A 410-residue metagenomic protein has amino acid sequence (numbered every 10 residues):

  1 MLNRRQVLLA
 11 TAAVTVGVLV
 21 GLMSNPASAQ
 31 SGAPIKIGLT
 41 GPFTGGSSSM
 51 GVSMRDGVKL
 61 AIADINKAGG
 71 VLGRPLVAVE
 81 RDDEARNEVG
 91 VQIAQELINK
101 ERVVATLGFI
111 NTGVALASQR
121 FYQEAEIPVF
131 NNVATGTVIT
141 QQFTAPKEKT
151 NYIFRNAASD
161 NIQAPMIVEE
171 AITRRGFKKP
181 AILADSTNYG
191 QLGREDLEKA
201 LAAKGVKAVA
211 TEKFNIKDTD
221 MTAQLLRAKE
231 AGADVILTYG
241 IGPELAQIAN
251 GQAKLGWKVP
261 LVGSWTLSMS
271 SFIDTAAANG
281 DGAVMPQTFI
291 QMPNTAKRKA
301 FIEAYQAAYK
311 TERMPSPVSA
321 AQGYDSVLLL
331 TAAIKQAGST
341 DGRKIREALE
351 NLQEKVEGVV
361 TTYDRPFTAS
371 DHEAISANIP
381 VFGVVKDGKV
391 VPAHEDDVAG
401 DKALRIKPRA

Functional and structural regions predicted by a protein language model:
L2-A10, L19-A410: Extracytosolic ligand-binding ectodomains
